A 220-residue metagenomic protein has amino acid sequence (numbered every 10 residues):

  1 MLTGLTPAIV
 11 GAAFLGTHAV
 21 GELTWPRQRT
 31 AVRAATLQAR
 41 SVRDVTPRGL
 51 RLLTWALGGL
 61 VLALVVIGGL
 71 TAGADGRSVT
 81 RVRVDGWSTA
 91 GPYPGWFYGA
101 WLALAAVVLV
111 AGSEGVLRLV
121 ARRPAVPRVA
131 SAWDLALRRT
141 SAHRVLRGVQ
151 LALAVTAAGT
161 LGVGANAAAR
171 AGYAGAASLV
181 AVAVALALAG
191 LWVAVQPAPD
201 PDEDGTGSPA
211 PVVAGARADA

Functional and structural regions predicted by a protein language model:
M1-A8, V66-A103, T160-V182: Membrane interfacial helix motifs at helix-loop boundaries and amphipathic/re-entrant anchors
M1-R77, A218-D219: N-terminal membrane-targeting/anchoring modules of bacterial envelope and secretion proteins
L2, A8-L23, W101-L102, L186-P209: Hydrophobic/aromatic interaction determinants used to assemble and anchor large protein complexes
A8, A12, G16, A103-G115 (+1 more regions): Hydrophobic, lipid-facing residues on alpha-helical transmembrane segments of integral membrane proteins
A12-R33, V108-R128, V195: Membrane-water interface of transmembrane alpha-helices
Q28-S41, R118-R138, D204-V213: Juxtamembrane inter-helical linkers in multi-pass membrane proteins
R43-G49, P127-L151: Membrane-helix boundary/juxtamembrane motif in polytopic membrane proteins
A125-V126, L153-A220: Alpha-helical oligomerization segments
